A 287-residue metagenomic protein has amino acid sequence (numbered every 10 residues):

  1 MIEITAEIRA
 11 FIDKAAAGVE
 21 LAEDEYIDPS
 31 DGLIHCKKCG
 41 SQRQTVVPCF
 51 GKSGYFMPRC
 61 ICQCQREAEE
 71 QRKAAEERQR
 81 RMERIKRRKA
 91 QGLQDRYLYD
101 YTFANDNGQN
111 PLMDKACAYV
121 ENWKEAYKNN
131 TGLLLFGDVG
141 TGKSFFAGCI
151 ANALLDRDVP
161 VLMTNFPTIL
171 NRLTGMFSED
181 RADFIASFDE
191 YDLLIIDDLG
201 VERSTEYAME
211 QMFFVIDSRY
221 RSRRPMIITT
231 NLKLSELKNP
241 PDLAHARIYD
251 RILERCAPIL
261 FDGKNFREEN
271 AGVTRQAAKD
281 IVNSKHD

Functional and structural regions predicted by a protein language model:
M1-N107, E269-D287: A short, basic N-terminal segment
L93-L133: Pre-Walker A (pre-P-loop) alpha-helix and adjacent loop at the N terminus of AAA/AAA+ ATPase modules, a conserved
P111-V120, K128, A151-Y191, R203-E210: Short glycine-rich substrate-engagement loop in P-loop NTPases that contacts/grips substrate
Y127-A147: Walker A/P-loop nucleotide-binding motif
L133, L162, I195, I227 (+1 more regions): Hydrophobic/aromatic beta-strand patches that form the interior of the parallel beta-sheet core in alpha/beta enzyme
V159-P160, E190-L193, S222-I228: Loop/turn-to-beta-strand initiation segments
N171-L173, E202-D287: Replace "adjacent to P-loop NTPase cores in ATP/GTP-dependent enzymes" with "adjacent to NTP-binding cores
D198-L199: Walker B catalytic acidic pair
